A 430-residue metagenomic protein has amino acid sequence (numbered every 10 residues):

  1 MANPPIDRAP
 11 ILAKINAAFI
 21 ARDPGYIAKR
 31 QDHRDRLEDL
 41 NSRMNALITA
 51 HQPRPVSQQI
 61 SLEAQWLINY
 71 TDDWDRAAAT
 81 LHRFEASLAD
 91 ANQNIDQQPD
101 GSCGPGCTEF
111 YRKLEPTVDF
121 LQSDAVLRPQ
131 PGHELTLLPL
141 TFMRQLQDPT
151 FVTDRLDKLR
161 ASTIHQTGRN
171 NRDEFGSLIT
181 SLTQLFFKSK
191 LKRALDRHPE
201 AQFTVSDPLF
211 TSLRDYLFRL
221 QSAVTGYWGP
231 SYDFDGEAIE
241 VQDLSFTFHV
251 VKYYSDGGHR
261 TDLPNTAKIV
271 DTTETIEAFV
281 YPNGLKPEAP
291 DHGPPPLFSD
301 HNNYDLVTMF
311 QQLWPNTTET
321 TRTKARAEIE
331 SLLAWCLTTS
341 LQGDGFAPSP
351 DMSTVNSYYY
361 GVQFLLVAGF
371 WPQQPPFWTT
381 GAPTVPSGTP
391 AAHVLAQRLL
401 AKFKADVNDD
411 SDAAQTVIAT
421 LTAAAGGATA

Functional and structural regions predicted by a protein language model:
A2-P199, T247, Y253-A430: Terminal, non-catalytic domain-edge segments
G176-V251: Loop-centered beta-sheet repeat module
